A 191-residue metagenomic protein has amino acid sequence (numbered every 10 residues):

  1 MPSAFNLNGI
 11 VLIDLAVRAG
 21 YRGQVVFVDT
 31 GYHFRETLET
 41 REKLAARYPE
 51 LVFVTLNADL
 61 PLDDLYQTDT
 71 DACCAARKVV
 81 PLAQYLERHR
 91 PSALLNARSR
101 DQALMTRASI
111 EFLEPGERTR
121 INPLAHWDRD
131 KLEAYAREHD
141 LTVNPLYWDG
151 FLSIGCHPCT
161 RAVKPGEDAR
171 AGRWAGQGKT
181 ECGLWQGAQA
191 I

Functional and structural regions predicted by a protein language model:
M1-I191: Nucleotide-activated chemistry modules centered on ATP-dependent adenylation/adenylyltransferase
